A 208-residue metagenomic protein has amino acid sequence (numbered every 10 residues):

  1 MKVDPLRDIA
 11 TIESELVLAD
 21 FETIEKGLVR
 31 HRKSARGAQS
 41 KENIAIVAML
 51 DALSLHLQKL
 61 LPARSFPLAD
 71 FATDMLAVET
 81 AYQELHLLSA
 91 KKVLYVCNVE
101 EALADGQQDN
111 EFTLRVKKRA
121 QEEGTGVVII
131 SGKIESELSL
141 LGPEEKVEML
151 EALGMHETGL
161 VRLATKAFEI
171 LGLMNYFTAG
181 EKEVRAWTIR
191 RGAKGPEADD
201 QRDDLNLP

Functional and structural regions predicted by a protein language model:
M1-L16: Conserved P-loop NTPase nucleotide-binding/switch module
E13, D20, Q39-E42: Surface positions of alpha-helical coiled-coils, especially the charged/polar e/g heptad sites that form inter-helical
E13-E15, E22, E135-E137: Acidic-residue sensor for enzyme active/binding pockets
F21-V29: Conserved phosphoryl-transfer catalytic core
R30-P208: C-terminal-of-GTPase-core extension/linker across diverse P-loop GTPases
